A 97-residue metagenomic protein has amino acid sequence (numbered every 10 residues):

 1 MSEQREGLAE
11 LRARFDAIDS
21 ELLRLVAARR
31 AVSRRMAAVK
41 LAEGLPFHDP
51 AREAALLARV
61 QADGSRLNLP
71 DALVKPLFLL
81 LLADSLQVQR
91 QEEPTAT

Functional and structural regions predicted by a protein language model:
M1-T97: Domain-level signature for soluble enzymes in the chorismate/prephenate branch of the shikimate pathway
